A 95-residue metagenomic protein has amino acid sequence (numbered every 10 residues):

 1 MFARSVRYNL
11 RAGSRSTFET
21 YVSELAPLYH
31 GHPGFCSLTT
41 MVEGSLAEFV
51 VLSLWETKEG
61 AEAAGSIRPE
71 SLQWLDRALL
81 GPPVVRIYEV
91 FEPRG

Functional and structural regions predicted by a protein language model:
F2, C36-V50, Q73-G95: Glycine-rich beta-strand-turn "strand-cap" elements at beta-sheet edges
F2-A12: Short glycine-/aliphatic-rich beta-strand segments at the starts of folded cytosolic domains
N9, M41, L52-L54: Short hydrophobic/aromatic beta-strand micro-patches that form the beta-sheet surface supporting nucleotide- or nucleic
A12, G44-L46, K58-E59: Feature marks short, surface-exposed loop/turn motifs that line or immediately flank catalytic pockets and channel
G13-F18, G60-A63: Short, conserved charged micro-motifs
S14-R15, L25-L28, T40-M41: Intrinsically disordered, low-complexity segments enriched in polar/charged residues with Gly/Pro, especially when
E24-C36, L54-I87: An amphipathic, aromatic/His-enriched active-site/gating alpha helix that lines ligand/cofactor pockets
